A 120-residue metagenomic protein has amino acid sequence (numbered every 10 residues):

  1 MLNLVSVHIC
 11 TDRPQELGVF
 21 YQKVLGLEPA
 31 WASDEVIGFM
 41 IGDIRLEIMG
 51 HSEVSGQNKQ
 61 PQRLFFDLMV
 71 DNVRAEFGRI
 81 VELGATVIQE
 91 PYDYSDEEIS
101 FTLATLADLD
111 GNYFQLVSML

Functional and structural regions predicted by a protein language model:
M1-G18, R45-L46, L64-F66, V117-L120: N-terminal beta-strand motif that seeds the catalytic metal site of vicinal oxygen chelate
L2, D34, I99-F101: Loop/turn position at the start of each blade in beta-propeller repeats
N3-D12, M40, Q57-E82, T102-A107 (+1 more regions): Vicinal oxygen chelate
Q15-V24, A104: Conserved active-site alpha-helix within GNAT-family acetyltransferase domains
V19, K23, A75-E82, T86: Replace "anionic and nucleotidyl ligands
G26-A32, T86-P91: Short secondary-structure junctions
E28-P61, Y113-S118: Conserved short beta-strand elements that form part of the metal-binding/catalytic scaffold of enzyme active sites
L83-L120: Vicinal oxygen chelate
